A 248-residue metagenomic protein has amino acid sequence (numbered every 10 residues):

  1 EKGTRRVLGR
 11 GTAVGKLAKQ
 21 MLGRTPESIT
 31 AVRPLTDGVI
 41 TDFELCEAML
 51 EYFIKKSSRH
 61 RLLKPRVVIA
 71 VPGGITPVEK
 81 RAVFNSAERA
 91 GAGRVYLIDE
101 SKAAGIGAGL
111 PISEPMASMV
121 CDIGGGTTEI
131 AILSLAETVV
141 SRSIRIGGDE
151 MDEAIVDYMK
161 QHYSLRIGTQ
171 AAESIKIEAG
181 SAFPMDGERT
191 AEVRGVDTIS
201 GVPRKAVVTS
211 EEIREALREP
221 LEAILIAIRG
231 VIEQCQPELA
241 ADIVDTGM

Functional and structural regions predicted by a protein language model:
E1-I123, A131-M248: Nucleotide/phosphate-binding catalytic cleft detector across ATP-hydrolyzing and phosphate-transferring enzymes
G126: Conserved Rossmann-like nucleotide-cofactor binding loop
